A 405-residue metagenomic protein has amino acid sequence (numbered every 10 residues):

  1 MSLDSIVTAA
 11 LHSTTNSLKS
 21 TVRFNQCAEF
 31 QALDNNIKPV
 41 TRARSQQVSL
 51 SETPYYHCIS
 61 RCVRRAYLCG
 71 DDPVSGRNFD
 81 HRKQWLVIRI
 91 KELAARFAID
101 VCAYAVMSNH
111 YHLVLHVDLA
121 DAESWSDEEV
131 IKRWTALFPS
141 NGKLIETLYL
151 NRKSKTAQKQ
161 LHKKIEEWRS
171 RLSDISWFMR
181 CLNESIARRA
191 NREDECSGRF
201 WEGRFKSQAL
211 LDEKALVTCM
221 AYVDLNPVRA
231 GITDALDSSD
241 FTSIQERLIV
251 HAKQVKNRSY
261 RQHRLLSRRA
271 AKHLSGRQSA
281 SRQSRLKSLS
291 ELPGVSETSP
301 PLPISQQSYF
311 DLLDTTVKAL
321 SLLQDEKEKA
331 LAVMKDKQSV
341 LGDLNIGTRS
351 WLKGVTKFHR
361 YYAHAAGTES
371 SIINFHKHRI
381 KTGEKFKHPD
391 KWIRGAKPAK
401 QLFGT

Functional and structural regions predicted by a protein language model:
M1-T405: Short catalytic/metal-binding and nucleic-acid-binding patches
